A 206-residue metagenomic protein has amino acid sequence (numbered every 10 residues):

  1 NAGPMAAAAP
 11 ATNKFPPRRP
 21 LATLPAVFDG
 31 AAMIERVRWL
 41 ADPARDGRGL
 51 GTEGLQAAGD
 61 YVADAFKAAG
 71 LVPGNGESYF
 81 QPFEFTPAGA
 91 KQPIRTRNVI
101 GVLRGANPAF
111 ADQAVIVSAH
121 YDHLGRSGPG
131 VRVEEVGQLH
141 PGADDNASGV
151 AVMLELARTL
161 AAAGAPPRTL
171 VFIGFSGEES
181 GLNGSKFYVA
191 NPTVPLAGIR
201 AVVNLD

Functional and structural regions predicted by a protein language model:
N1-T12, A69, A88-P93, G130 (+1 more regions): Low-complexity, Gly/Pro
G3-A57, V62-P73, D112: N-terminal hydrophobic or amphipathic helices/low-complexity stretches enriched in small/hydrophobic/Pro/Gly
P16, R38-D46, A63-G74, A88 (+4 more regions): Sec-exported extracytoplasmic/periplasmic mature domains
F28, A32-E35, W39, E53-A68 (+5 more regions): Extracytoplasmic/secreted proteins, especially bacterial periplasmic and envelope-associated proteins
R38-A41, Q81-E84, N98-V102, A114-S118 (+2 more regions): Structural recognition of the beta-strand scaffold that forms the well-ordered cores of secreted hydrolase catalytic
L40, F66, P93-V131: Acidic/His- and Gly-rich active-site-bordering loop/insert found across diverse amide/peptide-bond hydrolases
R48-R104: A non-catalytic alpha/beta surface segment that caps or lines the substrate-entry region of metallo-dependent hydrolase
Q92-N98, G125-G128, E134-D206: Acidic/histidine-rich catalytic neighborhood of metal-dependent amide-processing enzymes
